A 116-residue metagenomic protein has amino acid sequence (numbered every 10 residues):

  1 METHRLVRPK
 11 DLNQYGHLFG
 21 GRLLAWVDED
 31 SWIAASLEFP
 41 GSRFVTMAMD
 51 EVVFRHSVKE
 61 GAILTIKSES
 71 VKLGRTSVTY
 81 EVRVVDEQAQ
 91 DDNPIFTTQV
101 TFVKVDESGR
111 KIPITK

Functional and structural regions predicted by a protein language model:
M1-A48, V103-K116: Hot-dog-fold acyl-thioester-processing enzymes
M1-T3, K59-E60, V71-K116: HotDog/MaoC-like acyl-thioester-processing domains
V7-D11, E51-H56, D86-Q88: Short, well-ordered turn and helix-capping elements at secondary-structure junctions
W32-K67, V71-L73, S77-T79, N93-T98: Hydrophobic beta-strand-centered segment that forms part of the acyl-chain substrate-binding groove
